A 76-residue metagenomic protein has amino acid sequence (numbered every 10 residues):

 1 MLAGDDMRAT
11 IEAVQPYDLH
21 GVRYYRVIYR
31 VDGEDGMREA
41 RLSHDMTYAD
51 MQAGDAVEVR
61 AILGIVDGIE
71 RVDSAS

Functional and structural regions predicted by a protein language model:
M1, S74-S76: Short intrinsically disordered terminal tails
M1-T10: Short coil-to-beta-strand transition motifs
A9, Y25-V27, V59: Hydrophobic residues positioned within well-ordered beta-strands of beta-sheet architectures
V14-P16: Residue-level recognition of beta-strand microenvironments
D18-Y29: Short aromatic-glycine-enriched beta-strand elements
E34-S43: Short, structured beta-strand/loop micro-motifs enriched in basic residues and often containing a Trp
H44-R60: Short nucleic-acid-contacting surface segments enriched for D/E, G, S/T with interspersed K/R
I62-S74: Short, Lys/Arg- and Gly-enriched loop/turn segments at beta-strand edges
